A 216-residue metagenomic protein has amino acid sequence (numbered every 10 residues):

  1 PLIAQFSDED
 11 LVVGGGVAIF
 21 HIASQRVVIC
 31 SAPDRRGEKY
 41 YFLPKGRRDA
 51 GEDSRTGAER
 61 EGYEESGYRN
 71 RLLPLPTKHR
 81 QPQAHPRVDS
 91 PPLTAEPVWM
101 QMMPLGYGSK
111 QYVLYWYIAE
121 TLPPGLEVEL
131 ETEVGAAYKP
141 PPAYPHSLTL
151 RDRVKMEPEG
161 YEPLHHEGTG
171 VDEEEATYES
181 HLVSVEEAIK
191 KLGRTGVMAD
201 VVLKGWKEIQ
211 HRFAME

Functional and structural regions predicted by a protein language model:
P1-G16, F20: Acidic, metal-coordinating catalytic segment for phosphate/diphosphate chemistry, firing primarily on the Nudix
P1-S7, T94-Y107, H166-T169: Short, P/G- and charge-enriched loop/turn segments at secondary-structure junctions
G16, R26, E179: Conserved beta-strand and immediately adjacent loop positions that scaffold enzyme active sites
I19-A23, A32, A119-T121: Active-site beta-strand termini and strand-to-loop segments that position acidic
F20, L43, V183: A conserved hydrophobic position in a structured secondary element of the catalytic/binding core that shapes
A23-R87: Conserved Nudix-box catalytic region and its N-terminal flanking loop in Nudix hydrolases and closely related
R36-Y40, K110, L114-W116, E120-E216: Nudix hydrolase/Nudix homology domain
H79-V113, P124-G125: Acidic pyrophosphate-coordinating catalytic loop
